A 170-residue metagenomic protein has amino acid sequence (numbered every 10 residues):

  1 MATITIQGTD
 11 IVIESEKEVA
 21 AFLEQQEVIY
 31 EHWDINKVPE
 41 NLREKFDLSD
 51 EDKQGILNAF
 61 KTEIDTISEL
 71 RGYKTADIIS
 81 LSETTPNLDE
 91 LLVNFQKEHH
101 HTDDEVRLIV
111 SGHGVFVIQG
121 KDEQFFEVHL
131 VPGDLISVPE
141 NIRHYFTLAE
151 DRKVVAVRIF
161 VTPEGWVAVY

Functional and structural regions predicted by a protein language model:
M1-Y73: N-terminal leader/capping segments at the start of a protein or of a new domain
T5, H32, D77-S80, R158: Structural signal for conserved beta-strand scaffold positions within catalytic alpha/beta enzyme cores
D77-T102: Conserved short histidine dyad/triad with adjacent acidic residue
H100-G120: Short, conserved beta-strand element in jelly-roll/cupin
I118-E127, L148-A149, A168-Y170: A short secondary-structure junction signal
L130-E150: Conserved metal-binding segment of the jelly-roll/cupin
T147-Y170: Double-stranded beta-helix
